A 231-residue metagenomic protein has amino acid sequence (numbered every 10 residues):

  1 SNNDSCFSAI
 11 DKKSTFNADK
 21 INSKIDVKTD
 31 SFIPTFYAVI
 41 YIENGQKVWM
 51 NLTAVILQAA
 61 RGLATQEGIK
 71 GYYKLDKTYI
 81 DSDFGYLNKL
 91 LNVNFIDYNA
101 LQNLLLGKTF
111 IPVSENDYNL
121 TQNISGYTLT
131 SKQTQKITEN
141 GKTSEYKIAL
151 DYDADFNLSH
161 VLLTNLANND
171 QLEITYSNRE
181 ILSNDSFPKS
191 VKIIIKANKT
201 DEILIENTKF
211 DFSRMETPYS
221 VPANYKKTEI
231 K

Functional and structural regions predicted by a protein language model:
S1-P34, K226-K231: N-terminal leader/targeting segments and the immediate start of mature chains
D11-D19, S31-P34, Y41-Q46, G62 (+3 more regions): Edge/loop elements at the starts and ends of beta-strands within beta-rich repeat scaffolds
D19-I25, F36-I40, Q46-L52, A60-G62 (+4 more regions): One face of beta-strands
D30-I33, L52-R61, A167-Q171, K196-T200: Solvent-exposed loop/turn segments connecting transmembrane beta-strands in outer-membrane beta-barrel proteins
T35-V39, W49, A59-R61, Y79 (+2 more regions): Low-complexity, intrinsically disordered segments exposed to solvent
V48-N99: An acidic-aromatic
L90-N123: C-terminal low-complexity, charged extensions that often adopt amphipathic alpha-helices
D117-A223, T228-I230: Gly/Pro-enriched, hydrophobic low-complexity segments that function as extracytoplasmic propeptides/linkers
